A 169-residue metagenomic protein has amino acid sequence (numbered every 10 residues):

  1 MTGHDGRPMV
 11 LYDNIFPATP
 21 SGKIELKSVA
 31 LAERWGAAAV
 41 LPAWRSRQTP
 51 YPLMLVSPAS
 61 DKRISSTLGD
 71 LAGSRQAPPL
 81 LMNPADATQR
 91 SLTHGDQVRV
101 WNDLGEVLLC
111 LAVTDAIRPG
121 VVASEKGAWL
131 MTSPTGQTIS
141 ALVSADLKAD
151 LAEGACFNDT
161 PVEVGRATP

Functional and structural regions predicted by a protein language model:
M1-D70: Long, low-complexity segments enriched in small/aliphatic residues
S65-L80, A85-P169: Long, contiguous, secondary-structure-rich segments that constitute the structural scaffold of globular domains
